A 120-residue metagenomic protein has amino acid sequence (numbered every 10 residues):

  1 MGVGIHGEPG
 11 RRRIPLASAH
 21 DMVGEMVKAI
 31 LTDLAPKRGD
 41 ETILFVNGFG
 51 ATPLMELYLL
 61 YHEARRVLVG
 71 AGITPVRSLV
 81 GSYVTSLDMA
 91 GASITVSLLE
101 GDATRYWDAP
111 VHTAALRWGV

Functional and structural regions predicted by a protein language model:
M1-V120: N-terminal loops that bind phosphate or other acidic moieties and the adjacent beta-alpha structural core
